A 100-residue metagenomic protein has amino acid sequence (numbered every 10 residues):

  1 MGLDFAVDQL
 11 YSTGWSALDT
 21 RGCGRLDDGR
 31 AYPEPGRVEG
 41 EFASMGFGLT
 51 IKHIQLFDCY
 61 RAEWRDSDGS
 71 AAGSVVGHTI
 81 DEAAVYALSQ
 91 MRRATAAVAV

Functional and structural regions predicted by a protein language model:
M1-L3, S89-V100: Short intrinsically disordered terminal tails
G2-S70: N-terminal segment of the canonical double-stranded RNA-binding domain
D4, Y60, D81-V85, A97: N-terminal cationic amphipathic segment used for targeting or macromolecule association
Y32, S74-H78: Conserved aromatic
R61-A62, G73-V75, A87: Residue-level detection of beta-strand scaffold positions
H78-R92: A short, charged, amphipathic alpha-helix used as a generic interaction element across diverse proteins
